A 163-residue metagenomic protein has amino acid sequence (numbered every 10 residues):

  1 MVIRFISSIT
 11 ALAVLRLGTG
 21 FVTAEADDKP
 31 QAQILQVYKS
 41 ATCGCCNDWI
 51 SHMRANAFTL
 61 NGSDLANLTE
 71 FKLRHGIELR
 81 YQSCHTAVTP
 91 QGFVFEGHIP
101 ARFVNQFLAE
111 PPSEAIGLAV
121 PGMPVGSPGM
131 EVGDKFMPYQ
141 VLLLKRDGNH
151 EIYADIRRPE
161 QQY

Functional and structural regions predicted by a protein language model:
M1-F5: Positively charged n-region of N-terminal signal peptides that target proteins for export
S7-G18: Bacterial N-terminal signal peptides
A24-A26: Boundary at the C-terminal end of the N-terminal hydrophobic targeting segment
K29-I50: Local sequence-structure signature of Cys/Sec-based thiol-disulfide redox active-site neighborhoods
Y38-S40, S63-L65, H98, P121-M123: Active-site-proximal beta-strand/loop segments in catalytic clefts of secreted hydrolases
C46-Q91: N-terminal, post-signal-peptide region of Sec/Tat-exported proteins
R74, R80-Y163: Thiol/selenol-based redox catalytic cores and closely related redox-interacting motifs
